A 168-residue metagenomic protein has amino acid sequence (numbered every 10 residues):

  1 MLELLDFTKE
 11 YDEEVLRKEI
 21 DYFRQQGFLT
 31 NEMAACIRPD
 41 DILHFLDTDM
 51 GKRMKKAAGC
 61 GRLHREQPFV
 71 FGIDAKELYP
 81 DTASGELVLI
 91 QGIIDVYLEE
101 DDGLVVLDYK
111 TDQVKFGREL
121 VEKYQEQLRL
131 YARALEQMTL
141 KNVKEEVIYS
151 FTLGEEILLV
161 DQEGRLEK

Functional and structural regions predicted by a protein language model:
M1-Y79: A non-catalytic, helix-rich entry segment at domain boundaries
R17-D21, A35, P39, L43 (+7 more regions): A sequence-level detector of short, solvent-exposed, charge-rich linear segments
A75-E163: Mg2+/Mn2+-dependent nuclease catalytic core
K168: Polybasic (Lys/Arg-rich)
